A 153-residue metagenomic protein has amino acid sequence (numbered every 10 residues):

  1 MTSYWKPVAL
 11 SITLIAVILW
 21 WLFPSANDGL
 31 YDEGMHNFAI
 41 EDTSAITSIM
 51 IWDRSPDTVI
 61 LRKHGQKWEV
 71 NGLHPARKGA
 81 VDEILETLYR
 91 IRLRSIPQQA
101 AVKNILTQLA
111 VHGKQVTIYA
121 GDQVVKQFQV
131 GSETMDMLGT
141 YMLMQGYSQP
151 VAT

Functional and structural regions predicted by a protein language model:
M1-T153: A short-motif feature that recognizes glycine-rich, charge-decorated loops that bind or process nucleotide phosphates
